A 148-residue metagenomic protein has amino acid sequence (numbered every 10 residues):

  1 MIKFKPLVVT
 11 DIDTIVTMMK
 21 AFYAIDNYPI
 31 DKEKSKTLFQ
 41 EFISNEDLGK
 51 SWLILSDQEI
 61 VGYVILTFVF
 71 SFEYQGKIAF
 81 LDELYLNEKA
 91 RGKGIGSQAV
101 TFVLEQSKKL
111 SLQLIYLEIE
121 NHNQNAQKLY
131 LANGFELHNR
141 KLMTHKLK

Functional and structural regions predicted by a protein language model:
I2-K3: Extreme N-terminal starter segment of soluble prokaryotic enzymes
P6-T10, T17-G76, Q106, L110 (+2 more regions): Acetyl-CoA-dependent GNAT
V69, N87, E120: Residue-level recognition of the GNAT/N-acetyltransferase active site
K77-E88: Conserved acetyl-CoA binding element of GNAT-fold acetyltransferases
L86, G92-E105, L131-A132: Conserved acetyl-CoA-binding loop-helix of GNAT-fold acetyltransferases
V100, S107-E118: Conserved GNAT acetyl-CoA-binding A-motif
Q113-A126, T144-K148: Conserved beta-strand-loop-alpha-helix junction that forms the acyl-donor binding cleft
